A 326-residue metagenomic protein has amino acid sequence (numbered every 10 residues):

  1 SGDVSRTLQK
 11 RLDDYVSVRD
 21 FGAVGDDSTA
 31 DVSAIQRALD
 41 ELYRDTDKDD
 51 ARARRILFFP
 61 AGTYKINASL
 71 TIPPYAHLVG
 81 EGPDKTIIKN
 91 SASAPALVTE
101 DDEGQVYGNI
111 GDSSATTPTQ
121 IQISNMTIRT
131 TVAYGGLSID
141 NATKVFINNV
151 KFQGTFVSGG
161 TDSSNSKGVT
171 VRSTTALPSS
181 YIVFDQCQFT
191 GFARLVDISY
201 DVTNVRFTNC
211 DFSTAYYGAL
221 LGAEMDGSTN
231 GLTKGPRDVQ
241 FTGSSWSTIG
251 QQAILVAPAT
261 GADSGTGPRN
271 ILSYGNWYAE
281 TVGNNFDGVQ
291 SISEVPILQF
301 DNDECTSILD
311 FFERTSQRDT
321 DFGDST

Functional and structural regions predicted by a protein language model:
S1-A23, D31-I56: Non-transmembrane elongated oligomeric "stalk/shaft" segments that connect baseplates/barrels to distal
Y15, A23-A34, H77-G135, T155-G160: Right-handed parallel beta-helix/beta-spiral solenoid domain characteristic of secreted/periplasmic
Q36-H77, E81-S93, T127-V132: N-terminal extracellular ligand-recognition/capping segment immediately after the signal peptide
T46-R52, D102-A115, G160-S163, M225-G235 (+1 more regions): Intrinsically disordered, low-complexity Ser/Thr- and acidic-rich flexible linkers and loops, especially at boundaries
S69-H77, D140-N141, Y200-D201, K234 (+1 more regions): Short, surface-exposed basic-aromatic patches at helix termini and helix-loop junctions that form
E81-K85, T117-T130, T143-F156, L177-R194 (+3 more regions): Right-handed parallel beta-helix
